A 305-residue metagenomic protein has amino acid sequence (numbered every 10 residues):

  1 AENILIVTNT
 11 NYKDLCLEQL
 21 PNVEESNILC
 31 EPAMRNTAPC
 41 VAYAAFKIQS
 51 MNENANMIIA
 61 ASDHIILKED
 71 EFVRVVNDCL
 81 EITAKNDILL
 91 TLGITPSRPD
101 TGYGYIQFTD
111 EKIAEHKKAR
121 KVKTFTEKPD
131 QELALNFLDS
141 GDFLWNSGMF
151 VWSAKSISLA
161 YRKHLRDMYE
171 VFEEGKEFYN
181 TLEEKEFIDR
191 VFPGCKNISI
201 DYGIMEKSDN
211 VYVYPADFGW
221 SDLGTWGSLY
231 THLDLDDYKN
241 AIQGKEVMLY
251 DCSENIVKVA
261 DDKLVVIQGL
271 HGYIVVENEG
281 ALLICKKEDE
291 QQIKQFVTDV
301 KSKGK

Functional and structural regions predicted by a protein language model:
A1-E2, E24-E25, N52-A55, K85-L89 (+7 more regions): Short coil/turn connectors at secondary-structure junctions
A1-I59, I65-V73, N77, E288: Conserved N-terminal catalytic core of the sugar/cofactor nucleotidyltransferase
L5, M57, K123, M149-F150 (+3 more regions): A residue-level structural signature of the nucleotidyltransferase/glycosyltransferase Rossmann-like core
T8, A60, P129, W152 (+3 more regions): A conserved hydrophobic position in a structured secondary element of the catalytic/binding core that shapes
M34-P39, R98-D100, Q131-L133, W220-S221: A short acidic, often aromatic-flanked loop/helix-cap motif at beta-alpha or helix-coil junctions that lines enzyme
A44, D63, I106, S153 (+2 more regions): Residue-level signal for inorganic ion chemistry
E69-F192, Y212, K287: Conserved core of the sugar-phosphate nucleotidyltransferase
K155-K305: Left-handed beta-helix
